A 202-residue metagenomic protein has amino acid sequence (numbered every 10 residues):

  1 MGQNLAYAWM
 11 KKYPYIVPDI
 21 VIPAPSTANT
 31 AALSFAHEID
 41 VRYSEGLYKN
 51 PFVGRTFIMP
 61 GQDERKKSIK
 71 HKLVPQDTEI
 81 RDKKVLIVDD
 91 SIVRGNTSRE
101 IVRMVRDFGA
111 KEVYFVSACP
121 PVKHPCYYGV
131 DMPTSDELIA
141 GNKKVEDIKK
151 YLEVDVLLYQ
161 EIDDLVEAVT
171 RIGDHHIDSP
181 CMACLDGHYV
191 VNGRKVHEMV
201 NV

Functional and structural regions predicted by a protein language model:
M1-V202: PRPP-associated nucleotide enzymes
